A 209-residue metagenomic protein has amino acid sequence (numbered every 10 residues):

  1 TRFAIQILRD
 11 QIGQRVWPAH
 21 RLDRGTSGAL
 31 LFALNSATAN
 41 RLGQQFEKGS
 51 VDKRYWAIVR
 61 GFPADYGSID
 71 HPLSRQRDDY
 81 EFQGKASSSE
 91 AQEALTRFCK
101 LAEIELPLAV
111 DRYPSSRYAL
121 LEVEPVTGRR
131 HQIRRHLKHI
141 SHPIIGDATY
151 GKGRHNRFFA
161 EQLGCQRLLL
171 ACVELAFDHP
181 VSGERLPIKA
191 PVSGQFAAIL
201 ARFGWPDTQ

Functional and structural regions predicted by a protein language model:
T1-L120, I140, F158-A160, L169 (+2 more regions): RNA pseudouridine synthases
G28-L30, R134, E174: Conserved beta-strand and immediately adjacent loop positions that scaffold enzyme active sites
S36, V126-T127: Loop/turn elements at beta-strand to alpha-helix junctions within RNA-recognition modules
E122-E124: Catalytic core of the metallo-beta-lactamase
R129-L137: Short beta-strand segments enriched for Tyr within beta-sheet-rich domains, predominantly fibronectin type III
L137-S182: Phosphate/ribose-recognition catalytic cores of enzymes acting on nucleotide-derived substrates
